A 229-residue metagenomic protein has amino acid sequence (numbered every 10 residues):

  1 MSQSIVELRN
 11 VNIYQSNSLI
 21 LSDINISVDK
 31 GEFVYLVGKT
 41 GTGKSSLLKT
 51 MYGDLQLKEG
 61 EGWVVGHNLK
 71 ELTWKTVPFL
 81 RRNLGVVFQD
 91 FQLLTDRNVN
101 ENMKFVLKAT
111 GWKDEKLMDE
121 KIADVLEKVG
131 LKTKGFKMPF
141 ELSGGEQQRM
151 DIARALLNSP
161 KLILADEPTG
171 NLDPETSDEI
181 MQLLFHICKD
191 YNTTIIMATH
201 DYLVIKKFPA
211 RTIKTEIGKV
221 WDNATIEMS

Functional and structural regions predicted by a protein language model:
Y52: Helix-to-loop junction immediately C-terminal to a conserved catalytic motif
G60-N68: Conserved ABC transporter NBD signature motif
L69-G85: ABC ATPase NBD coupling module
D96-F105: Short coil-to-helix segment of the ABC ATPase nucleotide-binding domain corresponding to the Q-loop/switch region
M138-E146: Conserved ABC ATPase signature
L157-K161: A short, proline-enriched helix->beta-strand linker immediately N-terminal to the Walker B motif in ABC-type P-loop
I163-D166: Catalytic Walker B motif of ABC-type/P-loop ATPase nucleotide-binding domains
